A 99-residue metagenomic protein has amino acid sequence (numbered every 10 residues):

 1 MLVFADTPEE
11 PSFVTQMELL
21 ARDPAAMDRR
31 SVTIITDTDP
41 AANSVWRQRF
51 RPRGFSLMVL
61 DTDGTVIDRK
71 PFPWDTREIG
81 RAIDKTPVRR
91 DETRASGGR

Functional and structural regions predicted by a protein language model:
M1-R99: Non-catalytic interaction/Regulatory regions outside core domains
